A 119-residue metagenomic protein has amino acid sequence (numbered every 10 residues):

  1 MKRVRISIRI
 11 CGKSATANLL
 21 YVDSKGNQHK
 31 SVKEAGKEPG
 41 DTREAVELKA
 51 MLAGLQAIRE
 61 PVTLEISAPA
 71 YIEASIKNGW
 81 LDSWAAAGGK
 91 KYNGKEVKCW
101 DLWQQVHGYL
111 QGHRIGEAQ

Functional and structural regions predicted by a protein language model:
M1-A45, Q56-A57: RNase H-like nuclease fold core
K13-S14, M51-Q119: RNase H catalytic domain
V46, A50: Loop-to-helix element that buttresses phosphate recognition and phosphoryl-transfer chemistry
